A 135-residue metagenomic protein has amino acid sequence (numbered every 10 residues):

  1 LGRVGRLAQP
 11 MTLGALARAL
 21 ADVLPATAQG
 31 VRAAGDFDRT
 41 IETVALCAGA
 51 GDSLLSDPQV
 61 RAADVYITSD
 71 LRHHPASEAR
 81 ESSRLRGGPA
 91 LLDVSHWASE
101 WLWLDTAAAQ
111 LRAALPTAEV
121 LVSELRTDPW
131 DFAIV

Functional and structural regions predicted by a protein language model:
L1-V135: Hydrophobic structural segments
